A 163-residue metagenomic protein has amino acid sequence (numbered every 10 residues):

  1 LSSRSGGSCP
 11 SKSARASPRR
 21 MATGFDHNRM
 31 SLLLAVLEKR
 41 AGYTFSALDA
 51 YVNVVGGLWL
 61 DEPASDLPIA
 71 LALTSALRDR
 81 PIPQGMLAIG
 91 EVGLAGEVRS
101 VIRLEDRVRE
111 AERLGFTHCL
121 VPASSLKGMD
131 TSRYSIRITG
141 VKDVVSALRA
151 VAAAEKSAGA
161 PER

Functional and structural regions predicted by a protein language model:
L1-S3, C9-R163: Peripheral, non-AAA+ core regions of ATP-driven protein-machinery
